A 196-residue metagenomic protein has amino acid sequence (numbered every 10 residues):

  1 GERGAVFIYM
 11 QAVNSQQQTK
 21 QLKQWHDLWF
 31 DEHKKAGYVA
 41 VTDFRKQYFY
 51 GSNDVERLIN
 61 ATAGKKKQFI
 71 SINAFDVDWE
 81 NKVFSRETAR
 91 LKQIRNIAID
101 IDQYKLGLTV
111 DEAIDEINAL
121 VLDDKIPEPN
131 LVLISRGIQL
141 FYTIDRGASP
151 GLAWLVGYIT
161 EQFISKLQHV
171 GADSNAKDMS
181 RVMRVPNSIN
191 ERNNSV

Functional and structural regions predicted by a protein language model:
G1-G4, L140, V196: Short intrinsically disordered, low-complexity coil segments enriched in acidic
G1-N96, Y104-L108: DNA replication initiation on ssDNA origins
D54-V55, I59-A63, A74-N118, K125 (+1 more regions): DNA replication initiation modules
L122-I134: Acidic, contiguous internal or C-terminal segments within carbohydrate-active enzymes that form a structured patch used
L131-Y142, M183: Short, conserved phosphate-binding/catalytic loop or strand-edge motifs used in phosphoryl-/nucleotidyl-transfer
